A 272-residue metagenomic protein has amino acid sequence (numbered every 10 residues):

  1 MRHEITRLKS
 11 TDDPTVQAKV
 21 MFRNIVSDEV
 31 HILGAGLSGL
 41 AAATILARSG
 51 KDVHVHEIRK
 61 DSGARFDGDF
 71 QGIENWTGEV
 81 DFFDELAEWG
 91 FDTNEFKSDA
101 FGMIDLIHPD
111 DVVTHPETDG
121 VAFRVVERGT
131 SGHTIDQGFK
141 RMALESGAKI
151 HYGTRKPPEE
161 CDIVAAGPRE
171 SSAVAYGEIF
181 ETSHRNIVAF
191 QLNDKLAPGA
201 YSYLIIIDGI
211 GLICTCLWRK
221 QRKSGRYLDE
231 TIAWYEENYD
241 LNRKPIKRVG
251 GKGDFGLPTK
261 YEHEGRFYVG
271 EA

Functional and structural regions predicted by a protein language model:
I5-S27: A short, basic/flexible loop-to-alpha-helix module at the beginning of a structural domain
T11-Q17, S146-H151, K247-G256: Short gly/ser/thr-rich secondary-structure transition/capping motifs
F22-V55: N-terminal Rossmann-like FAD-binding beta1-loop-alpha1 element of flavoenzymes
A35, I45, R59, H133-P245 (+1 more regions): Predominantly flavin-linked oxidoreductase catalytic cores and closely associated redox partners
I45, K60-P109: N-terminal FAD cofactor-binding segment of flavoenzymes
I107-V112, I207-G209: Short acidic-glycine loop/turn motifs at beta-strand connectors
G251-A272: FAD-binding beta-loop-beta segment adjacent to the flavin cofactor pocket
